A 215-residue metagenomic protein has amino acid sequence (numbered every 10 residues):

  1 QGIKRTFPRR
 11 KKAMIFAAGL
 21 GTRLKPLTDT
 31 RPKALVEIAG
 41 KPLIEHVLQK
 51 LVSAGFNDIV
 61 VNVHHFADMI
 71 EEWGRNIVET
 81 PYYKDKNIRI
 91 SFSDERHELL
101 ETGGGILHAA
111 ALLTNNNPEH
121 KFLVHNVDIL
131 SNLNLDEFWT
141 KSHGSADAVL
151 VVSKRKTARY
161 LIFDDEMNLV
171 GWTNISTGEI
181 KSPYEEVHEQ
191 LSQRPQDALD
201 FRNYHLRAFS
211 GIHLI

Functional and structural regions predicted by a protein language model:
G2-I15, R23, E37, K41-N126 (+1 more regions): Conserved N-terminal catalytic core of the sugar/cofactor nucleotidyltransferase
L20: Conserved SAM/SAH-binding loop
D29-K33: Short alpha-helical oligomerization interface
L130-I215: Conserved core of the sugar-phosphate nucleotidyltransferase
